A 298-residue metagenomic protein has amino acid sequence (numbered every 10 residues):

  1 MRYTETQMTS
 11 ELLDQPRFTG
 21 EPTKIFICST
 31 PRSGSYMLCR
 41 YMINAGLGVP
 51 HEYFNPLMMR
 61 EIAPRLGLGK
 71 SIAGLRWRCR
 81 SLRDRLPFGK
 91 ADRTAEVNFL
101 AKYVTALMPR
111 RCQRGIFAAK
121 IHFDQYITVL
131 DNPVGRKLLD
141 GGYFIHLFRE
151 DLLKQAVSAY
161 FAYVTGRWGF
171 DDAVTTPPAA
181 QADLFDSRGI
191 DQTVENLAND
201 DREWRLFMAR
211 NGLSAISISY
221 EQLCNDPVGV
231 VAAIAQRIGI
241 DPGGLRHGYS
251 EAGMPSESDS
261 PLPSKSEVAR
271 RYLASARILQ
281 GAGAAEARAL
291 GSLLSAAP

Functional and structural regions predicted by a protein language model:
M1-A106, G253-E257: PAPS-dependent sulfotransferase catalytic core
M1-I27, R270-P298: Non-catalytic N-terminal targeting/anchoring module and adjacent flexible stem/linker that precedes the structured
K24-F26, G115-A118, Y143, A215-I216: Residue-level preference for the first positions of well-ordered beta-strands
T30, I121-H122, S219-Q222: Short, well-ordered beta-to-alpha junction loops that form the rim of enzyme active sites and present histidine/acidic
G34-C39, P56-R60, Q125-T128, L152-V157 (+1 more regions): Short catalytic/ligand-binding loop motif for oxyanion handling, primarily in non-cytosolic enzymes, centered on
F54-R65, A179-A182, R205-A284: The conserved 3'-phosphoadenosine-5'-phosphosulfate
R76-G142: A basic- and aromatic-enriched beta-loop-alpha substructure that forms the phosphate/nucleotide- and DNA/RNA-contacting
I121-R205, A209, S217, V228-G243: PAPS-dependent sulfotransferase catalytic domain
